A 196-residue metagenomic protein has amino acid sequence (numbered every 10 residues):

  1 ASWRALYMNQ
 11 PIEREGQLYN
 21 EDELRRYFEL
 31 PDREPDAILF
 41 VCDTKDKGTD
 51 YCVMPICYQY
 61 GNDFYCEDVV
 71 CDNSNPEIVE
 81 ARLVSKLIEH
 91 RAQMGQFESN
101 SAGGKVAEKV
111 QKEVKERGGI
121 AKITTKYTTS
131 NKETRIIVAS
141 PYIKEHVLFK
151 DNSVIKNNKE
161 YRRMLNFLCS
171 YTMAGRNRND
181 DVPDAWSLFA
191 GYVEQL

Functional and structural regions predicted by a protein language model:
A1-C42: ATPase catalytic-site recognition across NTP-hydrolyzing enzymes
S2-R4, D36-L39, Y51-M54, A92 (+1 more regions): Active-site lining segments that contact anionic ligands and/or coordinate catalytic metals
Y7, A139, A185: A residue-level signal for conserved active-site and pocket-lining positions in enzyme catalytic cores
Q10, R14, L18, P55-A174: Mg2+-dependent endonuclease catalytic cores in nucleic-acid-processing enzymes, primarily RNase H-like
D32-Q59, A185: Gly/Thr-rich phosphate-binding beta-strand-loop-beta motif of the actin/hexokinase/Hsp70
K47-D50, H90, L196: A cross-taxa feature marking solvent-exposed loop/turn segments within ectodomains of secreted and single-pass membrane
S170-L196: Charge-patterned, long linear interaction tracts outside catalytic cores
